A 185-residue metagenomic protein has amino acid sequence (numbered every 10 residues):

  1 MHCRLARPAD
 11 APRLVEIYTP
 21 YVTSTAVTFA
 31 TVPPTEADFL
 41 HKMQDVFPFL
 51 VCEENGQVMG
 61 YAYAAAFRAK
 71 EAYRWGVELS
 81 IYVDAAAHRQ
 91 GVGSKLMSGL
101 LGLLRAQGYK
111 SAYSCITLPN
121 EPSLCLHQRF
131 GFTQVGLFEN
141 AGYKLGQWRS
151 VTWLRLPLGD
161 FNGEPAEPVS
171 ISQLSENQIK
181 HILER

Functional and structural regions predicted by a protein language model:
H2-L14: A short beta-loop-alpha structural element at the N-terminal edge of CoA-dependent acyl/N-acetyltransferase catalytic
V15-H41: Conserved GNAT-fold acetyl-CoA-binding loop/helix
P33-A86, M97-S98, P157-G159: Acetyl-CoA-dependent GNAT
Y63, Y113-I116, Q128, T133-S150 (+1 more regions): Conserved catalytic-core motifs of GNAT/GCN5-like acyltransferases
H88, S114-L124: Conserved beta-strand-loop-alpha-helix junction that forms the acyl-donor binding cleft
R89-A106, C125-R129: Conserved acetyl-CoA-binding loop-helix of GNAT-fold acetyltransferases
L104-I116: Conserved GNAT acetyl-CoA-binding A-motif
N140-R185: C-terminal "cap" of GNAT-fold acetyltransferases
